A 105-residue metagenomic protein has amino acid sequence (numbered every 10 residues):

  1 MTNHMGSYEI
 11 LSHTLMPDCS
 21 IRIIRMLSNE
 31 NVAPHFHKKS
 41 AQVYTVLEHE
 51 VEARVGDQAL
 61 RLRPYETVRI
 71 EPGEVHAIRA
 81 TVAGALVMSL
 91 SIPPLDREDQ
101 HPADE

Functional and structural regions predicted by a protein language model:
M1-I23, A33-P34, P64, V68 (+1 more regions): A short, N-terminal "cap"/entry segment at the start of jelly-roll beta-barrel domains of the cupin/DSBH fold
P17-C19, L27-E30, E50-E52, P93-D96: Short, charged/polar surface micro-motifs in flexible loops or helix N-caps
I23-R25, T45, A80: Conserved hydrophobic "DFG−1" position in protein kinase catalytic cores
K39-V51: Glycine- and acidic-residue-biased ligand/ion/polar-headgroup-sensing regions
E50-E52, A59, V75, G84: Structural motif
D57-G73: Short acidic-glycine-tyrosine-enriched beta hairpin
P72-E98: Ligand-binding loop in jelly-roll beta-barrel domains
